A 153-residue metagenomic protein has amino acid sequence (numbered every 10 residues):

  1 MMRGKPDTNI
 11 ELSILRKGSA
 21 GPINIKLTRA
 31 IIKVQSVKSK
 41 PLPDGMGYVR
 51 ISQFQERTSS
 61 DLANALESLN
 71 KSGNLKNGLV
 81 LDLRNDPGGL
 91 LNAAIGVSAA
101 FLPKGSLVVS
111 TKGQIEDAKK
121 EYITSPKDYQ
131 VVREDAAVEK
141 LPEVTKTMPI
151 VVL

Functional and structural regions predicted by a protein language model:
M1-L153: Cleft-lining beta-strand/loop regions that shape enzyme active-site pockets
